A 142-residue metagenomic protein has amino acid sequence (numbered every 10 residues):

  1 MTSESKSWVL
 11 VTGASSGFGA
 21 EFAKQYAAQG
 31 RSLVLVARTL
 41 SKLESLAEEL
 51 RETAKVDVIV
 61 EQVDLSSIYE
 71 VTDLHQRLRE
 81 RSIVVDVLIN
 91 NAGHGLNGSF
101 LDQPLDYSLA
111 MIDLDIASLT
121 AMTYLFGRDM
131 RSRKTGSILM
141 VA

Functional and structural regions predicted by a protein language model:
S7, M130-A142: Active-site loop of short-chain dehydrogenase/reductase
W8, G13-S16: Conserved glycine-rich cofactor-binding loop
Q29-L46: Conserved glycine-rich Rossmann-like NAD(P)H-binding loop of the short-chain dehydrogenase/reductase
S41, Q62-D73, L105: The beta1-alpha1 cofactor-binding region of Rossmann-like NAD(H)/NADP(H)-dependent oxidoreductases
I89, M122-F126: Hydrophobic positions on the long internal alpha-helix of Rossmann-like NAD(P)-dependent oxidoreductase domains
N91-L96: Conserved NAD(P)H cofactor-binding loop of Rossmann-fold oxidoreductase domains
S99-I112: Substrate-binding pocket helix/loop in short-chain dehydrogenase/reductase
